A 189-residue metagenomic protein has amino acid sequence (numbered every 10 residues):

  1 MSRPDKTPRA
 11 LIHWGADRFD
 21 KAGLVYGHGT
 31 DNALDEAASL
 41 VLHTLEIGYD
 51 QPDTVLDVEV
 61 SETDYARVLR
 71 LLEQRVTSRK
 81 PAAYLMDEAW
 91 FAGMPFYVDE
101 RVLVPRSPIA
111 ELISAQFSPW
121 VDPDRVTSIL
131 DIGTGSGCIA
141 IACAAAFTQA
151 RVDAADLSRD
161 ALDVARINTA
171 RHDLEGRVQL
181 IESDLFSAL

Functional and structural regions predicted by a protein language model:
S2-F91: N-terminal auxiliary segments of SAM/dcSAM-dependent transferases
G29-D31, D122-R125, E175: Short helix-terminating capping/connector loops at secondary-structure junctions
L56, A66-T148, V152-I167, E182 (+1 more regions): SAM-dependent Rossmann-like transferase core, predominantly class I methyltransferases with a strong bias toward
D173-L185: Conserved SAM-binding strand-loop segment of SAM-dependent methyltransferases
